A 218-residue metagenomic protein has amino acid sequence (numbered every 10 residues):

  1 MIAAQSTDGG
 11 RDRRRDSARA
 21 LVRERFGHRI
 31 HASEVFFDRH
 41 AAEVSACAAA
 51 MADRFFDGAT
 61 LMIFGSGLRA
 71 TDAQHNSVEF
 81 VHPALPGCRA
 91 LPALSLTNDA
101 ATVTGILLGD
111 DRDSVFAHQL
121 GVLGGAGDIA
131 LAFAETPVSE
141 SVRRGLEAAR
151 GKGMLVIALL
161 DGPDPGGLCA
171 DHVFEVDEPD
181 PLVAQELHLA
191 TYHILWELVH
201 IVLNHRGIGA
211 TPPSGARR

Functional and structural regions predicted by a protein language model:
M1-D38: Generic N-terminal amphipathic, Lys/Arg-enriched alpha-helix
F36-D57: A short, well-structured juxtamembrane/interface segment
A50-G124: Glycine-rich, small/polar surface segments that engage phosphate groups of diverse ligands
G65, T97, A134, A158-D161: Short beta-strand/turn micro-motifs composed of small residues that flank or help shape donor/cofactor-binding pockets
A70-Q74, V138-G145: Short glycine/serine/threonine-rich phosphate/pyrophosphate-binding segments that cradle anionic phosphate groups
V122, L182-R217: A charged, well-structured terminal subsegment
L146-K152: Surface-exposed amphipathic alpha-helices with a cationic face
A158-A170: Short, glycine/polar-rich helix-capping loops at beta-to-alpha or helix-loop-helix junctions that flank or form
